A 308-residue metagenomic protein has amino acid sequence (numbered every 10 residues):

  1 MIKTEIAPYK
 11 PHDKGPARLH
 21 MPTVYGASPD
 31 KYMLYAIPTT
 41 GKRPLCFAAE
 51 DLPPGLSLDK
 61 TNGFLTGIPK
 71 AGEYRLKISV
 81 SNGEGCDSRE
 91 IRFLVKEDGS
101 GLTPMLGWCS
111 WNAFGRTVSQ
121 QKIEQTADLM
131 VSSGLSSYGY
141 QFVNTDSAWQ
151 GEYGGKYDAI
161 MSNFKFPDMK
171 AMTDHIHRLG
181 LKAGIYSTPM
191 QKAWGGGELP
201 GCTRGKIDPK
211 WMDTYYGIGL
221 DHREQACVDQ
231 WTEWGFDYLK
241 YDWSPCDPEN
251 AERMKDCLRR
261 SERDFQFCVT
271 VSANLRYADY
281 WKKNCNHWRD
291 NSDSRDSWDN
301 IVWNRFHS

Functional and structural regions predicted by a protein language model:
T4-A17: Proline/serine/threonine-rich low-complexity linkers at boundaries of modular beta-sandwich domains
A17-P44: Solvent-exposed, low-complexity, repeat-rich "mucin-like" stalks and linkers
I37, G72-E84: A short beta-strand micro-motif common to beta-rich folds, especially ectodomain repeats
R43-L52: Change to "...patches in solvent-exposed regions of secreted, membrane-anchored, or virion-exposed structural
P54-A71: Strand-loop-strand motifs at the edges of beta-sheets in extracellular beta-sandwich domains
L94-Q121: An acidic-aromatic substrate-binding cleft motif
E124-P248: Aromatic-lined carbohydrate-binding/catalytic grooves of carbohydrate-active enzymes
Y215, R223, E249, Q266-S308: Glycan-recognition surfaces
